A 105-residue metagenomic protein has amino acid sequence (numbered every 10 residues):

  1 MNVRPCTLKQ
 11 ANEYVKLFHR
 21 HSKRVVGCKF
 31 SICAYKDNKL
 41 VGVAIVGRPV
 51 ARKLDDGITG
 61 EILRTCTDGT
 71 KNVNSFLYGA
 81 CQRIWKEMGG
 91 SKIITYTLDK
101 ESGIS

Functional and structural regions predicted by a protein language model:
M1-R4, S31, Y35, L63: A generic short-segment signal for beta-strand/edge and adjacent turn/coil regions
M1-V25: Short amphipathic alpha-helix that is part of the acyltransferase structural core
P5, G47-S105: Acyl-donor binding region in acyl/amide transferases
V15, K29-A44: Conserved beta-hairpin
R24-V25, A34, I84-E87: Short, conserved, surface-exposed binding loops centered on an aromatic residue
V26-G27, G57: A generic fold-level signal
